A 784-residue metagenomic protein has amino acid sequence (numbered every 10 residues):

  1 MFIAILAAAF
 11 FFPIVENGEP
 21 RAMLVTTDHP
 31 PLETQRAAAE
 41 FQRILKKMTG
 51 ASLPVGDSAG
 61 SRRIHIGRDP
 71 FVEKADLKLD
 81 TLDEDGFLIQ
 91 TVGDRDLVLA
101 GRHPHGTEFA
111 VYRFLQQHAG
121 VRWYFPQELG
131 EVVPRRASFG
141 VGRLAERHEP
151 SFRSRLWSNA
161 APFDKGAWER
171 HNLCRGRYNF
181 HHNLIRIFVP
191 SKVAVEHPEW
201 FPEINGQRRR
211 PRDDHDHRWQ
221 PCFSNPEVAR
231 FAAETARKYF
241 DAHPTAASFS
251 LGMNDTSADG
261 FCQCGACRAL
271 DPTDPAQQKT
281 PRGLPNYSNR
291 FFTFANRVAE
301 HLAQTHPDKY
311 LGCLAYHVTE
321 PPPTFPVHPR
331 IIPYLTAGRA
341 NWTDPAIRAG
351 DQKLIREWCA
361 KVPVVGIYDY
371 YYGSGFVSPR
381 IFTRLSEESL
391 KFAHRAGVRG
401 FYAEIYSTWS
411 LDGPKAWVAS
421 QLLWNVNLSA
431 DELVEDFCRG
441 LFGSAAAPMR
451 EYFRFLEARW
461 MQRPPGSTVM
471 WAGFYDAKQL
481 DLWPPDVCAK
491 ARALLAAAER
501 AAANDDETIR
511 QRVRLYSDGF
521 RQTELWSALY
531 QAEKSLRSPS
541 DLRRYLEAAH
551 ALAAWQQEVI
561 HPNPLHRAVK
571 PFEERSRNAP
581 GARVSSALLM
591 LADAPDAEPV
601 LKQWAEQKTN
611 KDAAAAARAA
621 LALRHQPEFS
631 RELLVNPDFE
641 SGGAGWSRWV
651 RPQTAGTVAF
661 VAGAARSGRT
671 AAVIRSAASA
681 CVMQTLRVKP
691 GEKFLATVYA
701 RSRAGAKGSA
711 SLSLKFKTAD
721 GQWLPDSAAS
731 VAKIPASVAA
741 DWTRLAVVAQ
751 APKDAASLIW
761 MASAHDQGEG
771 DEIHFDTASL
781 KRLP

Functional and structural regions predicted by a protein language model:
P20, L32, A37-E40, I44 (+4 more regions): Feature activates predominantly on carbohydrate-active enzymes
G50-R63, V661-G663: Short acidic low-complexity segments
G56-L79: Short, well-ordered secondary-structure micro-motifs within conserved domains or adaptor modules
V228-R230, K238, L335, T343 (+3 more regions): Structured mid-domain segments that build the active-site/substrate or prosthetic-cofactor binding neighborhood
D271-A295, P329-R348, L422-A430: Acidic, His- and aromatic-enriched active-site or binding-groove loops in soluble protein domains that engage sugars
A295-P321, G366-S374, A403: Aromatic-lined carbohydrate-recognition surfaces of secreted/lumenal glycan-active proteins
L422-E628: Catalytic domains of carbohydrate-active enzymes that cleave complex glycans
N610-P784: Extracellular and organelle-lumenal recognition/adhesion modules and their flexible linkers in secreted
